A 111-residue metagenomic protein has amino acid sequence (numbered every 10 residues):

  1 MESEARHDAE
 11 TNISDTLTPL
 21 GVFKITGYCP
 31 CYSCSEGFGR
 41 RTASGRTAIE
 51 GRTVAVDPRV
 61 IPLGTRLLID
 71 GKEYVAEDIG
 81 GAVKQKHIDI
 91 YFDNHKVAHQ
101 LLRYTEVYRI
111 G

Functional and structural regions predicted by a protein language model:
M1-G111: Solvent-exposed, well-ordered loop and adjacent helix/strand elements within mature globular domains that form
